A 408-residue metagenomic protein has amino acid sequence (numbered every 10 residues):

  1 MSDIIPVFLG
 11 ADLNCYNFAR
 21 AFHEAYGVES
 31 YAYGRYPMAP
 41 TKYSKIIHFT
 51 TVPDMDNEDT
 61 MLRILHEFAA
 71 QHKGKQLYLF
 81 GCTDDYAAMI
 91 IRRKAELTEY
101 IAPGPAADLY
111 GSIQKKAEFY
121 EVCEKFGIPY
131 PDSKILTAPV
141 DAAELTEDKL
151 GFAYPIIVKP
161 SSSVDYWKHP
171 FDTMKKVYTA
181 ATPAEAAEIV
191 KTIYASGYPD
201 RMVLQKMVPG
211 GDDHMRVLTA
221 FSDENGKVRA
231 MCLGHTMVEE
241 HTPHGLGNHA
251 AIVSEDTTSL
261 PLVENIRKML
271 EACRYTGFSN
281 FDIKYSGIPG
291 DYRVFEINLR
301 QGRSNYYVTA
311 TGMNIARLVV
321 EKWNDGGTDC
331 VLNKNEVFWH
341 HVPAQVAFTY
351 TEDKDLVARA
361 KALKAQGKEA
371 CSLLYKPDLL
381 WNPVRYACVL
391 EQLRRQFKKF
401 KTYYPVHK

Functional and structural regions predicted by a protein language model:
M1-P105, V140-L145, V389, K399-V406: ATP-binding N-terminal substructure of ATP-dependent carboxylate-amine bond-forming enzymes
G34-A39, D84-Y86, E224-K227, G234-M237 (+1 more regions): Short glycine-enriched loops at secondary-structure junctions
S112-V203, E224-N225: Active-site nucleotide/adenylate-binding loops and adjacent lid/helix of ATP-dependent enzymes
K175, A181-A184, K206-R274, N298-W323: ATP-dependent carboxylate/phosphate-activation module, predominantly the ATP-grasp catalytic core and closely related
Q205-K206, T276-I288: A short glycine-rich, hydrophobically flanked beta-strand micro-motif that places a catalytic Asp/Glu for divalent metal
G290-R300: A short beta-strand motif that forms the metal-chelation/ATP-contact edge of phosphoryl-transfer active sites
E321-K408: Peripheral (often C-terminal) accessory segments that flank ATP-dependent C-N-forming ligase machineries
